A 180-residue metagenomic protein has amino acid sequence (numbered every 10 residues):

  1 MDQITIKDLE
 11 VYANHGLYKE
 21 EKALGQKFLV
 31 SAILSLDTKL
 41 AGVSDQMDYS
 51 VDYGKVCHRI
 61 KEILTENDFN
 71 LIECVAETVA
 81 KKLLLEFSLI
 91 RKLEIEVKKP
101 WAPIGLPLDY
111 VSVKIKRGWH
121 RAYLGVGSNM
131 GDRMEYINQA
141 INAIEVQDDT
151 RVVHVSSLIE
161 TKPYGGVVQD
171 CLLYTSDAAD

Functional and structural regions predicted by a protein language model:
M1-L124, S128: N-terminal, polar/charged subdomain of small-to-medium soluble alpha/beta proteins
E21-A23, G166-Q169: Short, conserved, surface-exposed binding loops centered on an aromatic residue
G105-D109, V167-L172: A short, glycine/Asx- and small/polar-enriched loop/turn that sits immediately N-terminal to a beta-strand
H120-I144, S156-L158: N-terminal beta1-alpha1 ligand-phosphate binding loop
D149-K162: Short, glycine- and small/hydrophobic-rich beta-strand elements in well-ordered beta-sheets
Y174-D180: Conserved small/polar residues in nucleotide/adenosyl-binding loops
